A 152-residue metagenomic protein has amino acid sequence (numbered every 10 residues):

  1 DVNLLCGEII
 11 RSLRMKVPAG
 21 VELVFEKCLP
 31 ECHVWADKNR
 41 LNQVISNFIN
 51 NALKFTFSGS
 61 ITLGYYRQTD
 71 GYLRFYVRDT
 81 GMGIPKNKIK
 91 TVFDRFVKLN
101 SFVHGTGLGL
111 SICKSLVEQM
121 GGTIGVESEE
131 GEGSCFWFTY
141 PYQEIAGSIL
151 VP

Functional and structural regions predicted by a protein language model:
D1-R11: A conserved beta-strand-to-alpha-helix junction within the catalytic ATP-binding
G20-C32: Conserved catalytic submotifs in the C-terminal HATPase_c
A52-L53: Short helix-loop "hinge" at the ATP-lid/N-box region of the Bergerat-fold HATPase_c
S60-G71: Short beta-strand/loop element within the Bergerat-fold HATPase_c
I84-F96: Short conserved segment of the HATPase_c
G109, C113: Short alpha-helical Gxxx[C/S/T] motif in the catalytic ATP-binding
